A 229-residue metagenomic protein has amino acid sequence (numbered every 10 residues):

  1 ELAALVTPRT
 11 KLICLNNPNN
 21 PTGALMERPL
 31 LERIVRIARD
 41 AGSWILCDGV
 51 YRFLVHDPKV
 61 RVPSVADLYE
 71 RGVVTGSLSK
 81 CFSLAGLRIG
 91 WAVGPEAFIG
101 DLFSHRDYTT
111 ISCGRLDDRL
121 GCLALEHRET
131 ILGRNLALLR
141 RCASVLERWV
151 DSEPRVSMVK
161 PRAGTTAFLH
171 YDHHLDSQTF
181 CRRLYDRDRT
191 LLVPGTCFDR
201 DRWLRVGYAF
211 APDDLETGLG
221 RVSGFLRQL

Functional and structural regions predicted by a protein language model:
E1-R9, P21-W44, G49-L84, A97: Active-site pre-lysine segment of PLP-dependent enzymes
A3, H174-L175, R182-L192, F198-L229: PLP-dependent enzyme catalytic core of the Aspartate aminotransferase-like
C14-L15, I45-C47, G76, L192-P194: Hydrophobic residues in well-ordered beta-strands that form the structural core
D40-A41, E153, D188, L229: Helix C-cap/helix->beta junction micro-motif
L68-R140, E147-W149, G220: Conserved core segment of the aminotransferase class I/II
V74, P154-M158, T190-G195: A short linear hydrophobic-aromatic micro-motif
V93, F168-H170, G207-A209: Short hydrophobic/aromatic beta-strand micro-patches that form the beta-sheet surface supporting nucleotide- or nucleic
C122, L138-E147, M158-Y171: Conserved glycine-rich beta-strand-loop-beta hairpin in the small C-terminal domain of fold type I
